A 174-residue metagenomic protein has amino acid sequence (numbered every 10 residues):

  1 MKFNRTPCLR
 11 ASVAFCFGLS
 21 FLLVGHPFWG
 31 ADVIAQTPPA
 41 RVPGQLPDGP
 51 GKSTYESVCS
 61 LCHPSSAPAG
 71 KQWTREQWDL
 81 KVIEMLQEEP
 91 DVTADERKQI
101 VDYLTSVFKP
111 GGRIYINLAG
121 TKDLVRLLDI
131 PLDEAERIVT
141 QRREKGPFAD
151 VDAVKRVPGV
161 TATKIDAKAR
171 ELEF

Functional and structural regions predicted by a protein language model:
M1-Q45, V92, R97-G112: Post-cleavage N-terminal segment of exported redox proteins
G44-L61: Sequence/structural segment immediately N-terminal to covalent heme-attachment motifs in c-type and related
E56-S66, I100, L104: The canonical Cys-X-X-Cys-His
H63-S65, L127-A149: Amphipathic, charged-and-aliphatic alpha-helical interface segments that function as noncatalytic docking
K71-Q77: Short cysteine/histidine-rich zinc-coordinating motifs and their immediately flanking basic loops
D79-D91: Short microdomains enriched in Cys/His and/or Lys/Arg
A94-R137: Long, highly charged, low-complexity intrinsically disordered interaction regions that mediate electrostatic DNA/RNA
Q99-V107, G159-F174: Alpha-helical interaction/regulatory segments in DNA maintenance proteins
